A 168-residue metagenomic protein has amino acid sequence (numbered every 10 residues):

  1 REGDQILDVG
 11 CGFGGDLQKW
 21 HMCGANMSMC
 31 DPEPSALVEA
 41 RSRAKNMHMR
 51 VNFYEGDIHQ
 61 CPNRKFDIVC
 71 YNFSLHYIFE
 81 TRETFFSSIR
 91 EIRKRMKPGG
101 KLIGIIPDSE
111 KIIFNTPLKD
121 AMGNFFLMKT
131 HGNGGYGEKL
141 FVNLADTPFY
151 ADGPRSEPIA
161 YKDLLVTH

Functional and structural regions predicted by a protein language model:
R1-D4, K19: Conserved alpha-helix/loop element of class I SAM-dependent methyltransferases that forms part of the SAM/SAH-binding
G3-G12: Conserved class I S-adenosyl-L-methionine
G14-I58: Class I SAM-dependent methyltransferase SAM/SAH-binding core
Q60-V69: A short acidic, Gly/Pro-enriched loop at the edge of an enzyme's catalytic core that lines a small-molecule cofactor
Y71-L75: A short beta-strand submotif of the Rossmann-like class I SAM-dependent methyltransferase core that lines
H76-T81: A short His-aromatic
T84-P98: A short glycine-rich, Lys/Arg-flanked "PGG" loop and its adjoining helix->strand segment in the class I
I103-I105, S109-H168: SAM-dependent methyltransferase
